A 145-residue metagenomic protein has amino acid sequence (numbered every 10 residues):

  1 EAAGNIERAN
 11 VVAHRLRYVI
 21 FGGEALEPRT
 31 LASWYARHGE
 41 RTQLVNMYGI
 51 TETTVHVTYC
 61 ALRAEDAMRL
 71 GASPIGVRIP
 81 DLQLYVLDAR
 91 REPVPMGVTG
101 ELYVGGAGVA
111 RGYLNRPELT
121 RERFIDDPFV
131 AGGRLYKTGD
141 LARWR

Functional and structural regions predicted by a protein language model:
E1-A9, L16-A32, N46-T53: Adenylate-forming
I6-N10, H38, R63: Active-site catalytic pocket residues across diverse enzymes, especially alpha/beta-hydrolases
V12, I20, E27-P28, Q43-N46 (+1 more regions): AMP-dependent adenylate-forming
S33-R37: A short, amphipathic alpha-helix embedded in the catalytic core of nucleotide-handling enzymes
